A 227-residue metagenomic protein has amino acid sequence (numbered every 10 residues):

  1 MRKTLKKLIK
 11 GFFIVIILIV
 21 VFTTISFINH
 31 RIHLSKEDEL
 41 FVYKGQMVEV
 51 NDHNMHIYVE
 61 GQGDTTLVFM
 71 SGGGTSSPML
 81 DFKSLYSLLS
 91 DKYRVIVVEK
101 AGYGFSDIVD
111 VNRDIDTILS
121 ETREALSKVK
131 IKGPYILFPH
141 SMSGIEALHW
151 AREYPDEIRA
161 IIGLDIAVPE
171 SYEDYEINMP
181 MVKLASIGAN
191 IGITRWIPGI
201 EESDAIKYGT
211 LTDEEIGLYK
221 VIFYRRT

Functional and structural regions predicted by a protein language model:
R2-L67, D91-Y93: Alpha/beta-hydrolase fold catalytic core
Y43, S84, T117-A125, H149: Alpha-helical elements of Rossmann-like donor-binding domains used by nucleotide-donor carbohydrate transfer enzymes
H53-F105: Conserved HGGG/HGGXW glycine-rich cap/lid loop of the alpha/beta-hydrolase fold
M79-D81, S106-N112, E173-D174: Conserved catalytic-core motifs of eukaryotic protein kinase domains, centered on the activation segment
L89, W150-Y154: Aromatic pocket-lining residues of Rossmann-like dinucleotide-binding sites
V97-F138, Y154: Active-site loop/oxyanion-hole signature of alpha/beta-hydrolase fold enzymes
P139-S143, A147: Gly/Ala-rich beta-loop-alpha elbow adjacent to hydrolase catalytic centers
Y154, I158-T227: Flexible "cap/lid" subdomain of the alpha/beta-hydrolase fold that forms the substrate-access gate
